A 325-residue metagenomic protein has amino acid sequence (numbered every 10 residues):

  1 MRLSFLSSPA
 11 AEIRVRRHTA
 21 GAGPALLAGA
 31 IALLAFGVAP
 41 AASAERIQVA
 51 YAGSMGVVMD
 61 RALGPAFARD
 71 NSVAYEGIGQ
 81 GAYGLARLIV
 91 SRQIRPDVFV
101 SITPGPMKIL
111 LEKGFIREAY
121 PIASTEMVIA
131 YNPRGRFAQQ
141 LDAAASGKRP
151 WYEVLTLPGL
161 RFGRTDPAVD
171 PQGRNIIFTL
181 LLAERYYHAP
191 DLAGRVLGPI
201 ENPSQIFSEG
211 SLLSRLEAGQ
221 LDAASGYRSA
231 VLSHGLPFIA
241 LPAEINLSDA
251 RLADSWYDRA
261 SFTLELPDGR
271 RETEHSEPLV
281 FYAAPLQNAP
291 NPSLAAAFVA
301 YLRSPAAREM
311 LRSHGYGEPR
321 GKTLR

Functional and structural regions predicted by a protein language model:
M1-A20: N-terminal secretory signal peptides that target proteins for export/translocation
F5-P9, A25-L26, A44: Compositionally biased regions
P24-G37: Bacterial N-terminal signal peptides
A39-S43: Signal peptide processing junction and immediate N-terminal pro/mature segment of secreted/exported proteins
A44-Y83, R87-R92, T103-P104, L111-E112 (+1 more regions): Exported/periplasmic ABC-transporter solute-binding proteins
P96-V100, M107-P121: Short beta-strand-centered segments that line the small-molecule binding cleft or hinge of alpha/beta clamshell
I129: Serine endopeptidase catalytic core focused on the charge-relay Asp
